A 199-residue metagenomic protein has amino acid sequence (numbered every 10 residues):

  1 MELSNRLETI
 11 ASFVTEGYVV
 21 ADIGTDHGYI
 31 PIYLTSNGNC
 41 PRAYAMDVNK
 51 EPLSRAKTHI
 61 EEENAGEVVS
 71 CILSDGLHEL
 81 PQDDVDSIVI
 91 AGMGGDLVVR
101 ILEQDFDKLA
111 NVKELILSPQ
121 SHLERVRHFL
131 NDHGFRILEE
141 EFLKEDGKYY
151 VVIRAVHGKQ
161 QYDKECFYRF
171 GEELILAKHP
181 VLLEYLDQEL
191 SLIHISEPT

Functional and structural regions predicted by a protein language model:
M1-G17, I32: S-adenosyl-L-methionine
G17-D26: Conserved class I S-adenosyl-L-methionine
H27-N39: Conserved SAM-binding loop of SAM-dependent methyltransferases across substrates and taxa, primarily the Class I
R42-D47: Conserved SAM-binding motif I beta-strand of class I
K50-S54: Short alpha-helix immediately C-terminal to the canonical SAM-binding loop
K57-Q82: S-adenosyl-L-methionine
Q104-R154: C-terminal substrate-binding/active-site "lid" region of AdoMet-derived donor-dependent transferases
S191-T199: Residue-level detector of conserved catalytic or cofactor/ligand-binding positions in enzyme active sites
